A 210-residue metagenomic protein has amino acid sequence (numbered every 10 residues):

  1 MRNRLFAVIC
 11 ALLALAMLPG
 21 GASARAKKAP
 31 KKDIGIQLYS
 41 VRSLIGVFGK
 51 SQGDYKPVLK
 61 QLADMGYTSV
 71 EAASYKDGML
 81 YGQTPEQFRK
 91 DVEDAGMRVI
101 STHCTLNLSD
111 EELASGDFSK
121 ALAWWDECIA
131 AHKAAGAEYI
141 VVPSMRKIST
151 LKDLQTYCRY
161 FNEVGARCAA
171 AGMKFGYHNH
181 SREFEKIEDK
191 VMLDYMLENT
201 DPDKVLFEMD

Functional and structural regions predicted by a protein language model:
M1-I9: Bacterial N-terminal signal peptides that target proteins for export
I9-M17: Bacterial N-terminal signal peptides
S23-E138: N-terminal pre-domain/capping segments
S69-V70, C168-D210: Acidic/histidine-rich catalytic cores of soluble enzymes
Y81-R89, F118-A121, D153-Q155, F184-P202: Distinct, well-ordered alpha-helical segments
F88-T105, F161-C168, D194-P202: Alpha-helix-loop-beta-strand connector modules within alpha/beta enzyme cores
G116-Y139, Q155-A171, L197-T200: An active-site-proximal structural segment forming one wall of the substrate-binding cleft that immediately precedes
H132-K152, A171-E183: Active-site groove signature of glycoside hydrolases
